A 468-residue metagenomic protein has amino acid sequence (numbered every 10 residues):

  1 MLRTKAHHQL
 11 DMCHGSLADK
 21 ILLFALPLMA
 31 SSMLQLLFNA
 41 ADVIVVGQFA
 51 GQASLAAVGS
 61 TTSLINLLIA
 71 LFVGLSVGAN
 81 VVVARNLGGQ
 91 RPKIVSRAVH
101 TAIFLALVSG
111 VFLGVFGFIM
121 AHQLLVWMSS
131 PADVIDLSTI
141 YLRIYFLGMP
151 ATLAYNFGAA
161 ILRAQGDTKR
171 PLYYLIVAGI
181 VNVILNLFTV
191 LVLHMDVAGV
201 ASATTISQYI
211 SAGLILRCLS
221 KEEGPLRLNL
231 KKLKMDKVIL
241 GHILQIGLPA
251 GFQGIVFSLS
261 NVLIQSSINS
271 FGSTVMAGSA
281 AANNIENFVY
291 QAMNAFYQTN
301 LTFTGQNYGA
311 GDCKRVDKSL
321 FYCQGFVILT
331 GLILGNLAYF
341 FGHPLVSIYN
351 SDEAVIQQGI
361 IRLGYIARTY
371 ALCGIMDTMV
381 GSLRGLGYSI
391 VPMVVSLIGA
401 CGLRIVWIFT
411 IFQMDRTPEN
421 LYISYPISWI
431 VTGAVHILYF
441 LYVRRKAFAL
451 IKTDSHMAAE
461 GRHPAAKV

Functional and structural regions predicted by a protein language model:
M1-A25, V83-G148, V192-L248, T304-T369 (+1 more regions): Short alpha-helical transmembrane segments in multi-pass integral membrane proteins
H14, A18-L37, A41, L64-L71 (+8 more regions): Residue-level signal for short hydrophobic patches within transmembrane helices of multi-pass membrane transporters
L22, L26, L37-F38, L75 (+14 more regions): Residue-level signal for transmembrane alpha-helical positions in Major Facilitator Superfamily
L23-D42, I144, A178, S207-S211 (+3 more regions): Transmembrane helical elements of multi-pass membrane transporters/channels
M33, L37-A56, L125-A132, F188-V197 (+4 more regions): Helix-terminus/linker motif at the lipid-water interface of multi-pass membrane proteins
L55-V115, T152-P171, Q265, G278-G342 (+2 more regions): Small-residue-rich hydrophobic transmembrane alpha-helices
L67-A70, N182-N186, A212-L216, F288-Q291 (+4 more regions): Hydrophobic transmembrane alpha-helices of multi-pass small-molecule transporters
S76, I144-R163, P171-G179, V200-I215 (+4 more regions): Short runs within selected transmembrane alpha-helices of multi-pass transporters and secretion channels
